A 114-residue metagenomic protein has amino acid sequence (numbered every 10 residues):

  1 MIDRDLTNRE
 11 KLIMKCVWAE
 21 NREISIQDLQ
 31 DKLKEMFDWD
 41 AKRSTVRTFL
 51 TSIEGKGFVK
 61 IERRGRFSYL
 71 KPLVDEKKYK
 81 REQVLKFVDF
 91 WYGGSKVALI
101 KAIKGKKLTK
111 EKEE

Functional and structural regions predicted by a protein language model:
M1-C16, E20-E23, K78: Short alpha-helical segments that sit at the start of domains
E23-L33: Short acidic, hydrophobic short linear motifs in intrinsically disordered regions
D31-A41: Short helix-coil junctions and helix-kink-helix linkers
S44: Key DNA-contact positions within bacterial/archaeal DNA-binding proteins
R47-T51: Short, hydrophobic-biased segments on the C-terminal half of alpha helices that form "recognition helices"
E54-E62: A short, conserved structural fragment
R64-V84: Short, cationic-aromatic polyanion-contact patches
Q83-E114: Amphipathic alpha-helical dimerization/coiled-coil segments that flank or bridge DNA-binding/regulatory modules
